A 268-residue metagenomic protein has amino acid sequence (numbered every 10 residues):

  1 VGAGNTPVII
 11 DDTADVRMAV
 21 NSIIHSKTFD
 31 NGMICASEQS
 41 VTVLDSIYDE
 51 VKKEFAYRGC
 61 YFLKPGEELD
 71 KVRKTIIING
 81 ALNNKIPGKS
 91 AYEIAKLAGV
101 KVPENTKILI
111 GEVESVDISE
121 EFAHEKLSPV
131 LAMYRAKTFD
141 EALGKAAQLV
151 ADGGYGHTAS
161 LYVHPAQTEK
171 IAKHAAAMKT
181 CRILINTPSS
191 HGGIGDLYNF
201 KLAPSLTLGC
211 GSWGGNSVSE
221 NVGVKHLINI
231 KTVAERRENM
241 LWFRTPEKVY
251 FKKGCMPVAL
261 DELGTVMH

Functional and structural regions predicted by a protein language model:
V1-D117: ALDH superfamily catalytic-core signature
V8-D12, S40, N83, L131-Y134 (+3 more regions): Glycine- and other small-residue-rich loops at beta-strand/loop junctions that grip anionic moieties
I10, V43, G111, M133-K137 (+1 more regions): Short acidic-hydrophobic, aromatic-tinged amphipathic segments that line or gate anion-handling sites
V16, Y48, F139-L143, T168 (+1 more regions): Residues at or immediately preceding the N-termini of alpha-helices
A19, I23, A142, A146 (+1 more regions): Generic hydrophobic alpha-helical segments
S37, V150-A151, T265-M267: Short, basic/hydrophobic alpha-helical segments
V100-R244: Conserved C-terminal structural/oligomerization subdomain of aldehyde/semialdehyde dehydrogenase
W242-H268: An N-terminal, well-structured beta->alpha segment
